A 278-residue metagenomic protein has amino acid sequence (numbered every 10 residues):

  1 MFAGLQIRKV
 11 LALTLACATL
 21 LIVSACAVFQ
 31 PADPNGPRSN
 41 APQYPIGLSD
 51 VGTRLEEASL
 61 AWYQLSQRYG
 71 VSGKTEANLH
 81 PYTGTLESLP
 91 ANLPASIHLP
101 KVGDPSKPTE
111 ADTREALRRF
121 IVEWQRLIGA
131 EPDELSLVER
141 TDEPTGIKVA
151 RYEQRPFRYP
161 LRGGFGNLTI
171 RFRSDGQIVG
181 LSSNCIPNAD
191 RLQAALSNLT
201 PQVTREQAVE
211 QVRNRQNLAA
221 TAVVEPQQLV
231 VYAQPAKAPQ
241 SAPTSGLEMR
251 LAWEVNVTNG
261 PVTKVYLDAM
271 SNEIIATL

Functional and structural regions predicted by a protein language model:
F2-L15: Bacterial N-terminal signal peptides that target proteins for export
I22-A25: C-terminal motif of bacterial Sec signal peptides marking the signal peptidase cleavage site
V28-L278: Segments that shape or occlude catalytic/ligand-binding pockets
